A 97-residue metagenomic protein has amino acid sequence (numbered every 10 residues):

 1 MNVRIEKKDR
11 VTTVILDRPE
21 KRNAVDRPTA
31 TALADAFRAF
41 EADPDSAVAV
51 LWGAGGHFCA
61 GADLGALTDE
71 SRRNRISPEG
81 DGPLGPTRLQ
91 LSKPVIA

Functional and structural regions predicted by a protein language model:
M1-A54, E70: Conserved CoA-thioester-binding segment of acyl-CoA-metabolizing enzymes
A30-A34, R38, V48, L64-A97: An acidic, glycine-rich surface segment that forms the CoA-thioester-binding/catalytic face of crotonase-fold enzymes
G56-A60, G65-A66: Short, active-site-adjacent cap segments at secondary-structure transitions
